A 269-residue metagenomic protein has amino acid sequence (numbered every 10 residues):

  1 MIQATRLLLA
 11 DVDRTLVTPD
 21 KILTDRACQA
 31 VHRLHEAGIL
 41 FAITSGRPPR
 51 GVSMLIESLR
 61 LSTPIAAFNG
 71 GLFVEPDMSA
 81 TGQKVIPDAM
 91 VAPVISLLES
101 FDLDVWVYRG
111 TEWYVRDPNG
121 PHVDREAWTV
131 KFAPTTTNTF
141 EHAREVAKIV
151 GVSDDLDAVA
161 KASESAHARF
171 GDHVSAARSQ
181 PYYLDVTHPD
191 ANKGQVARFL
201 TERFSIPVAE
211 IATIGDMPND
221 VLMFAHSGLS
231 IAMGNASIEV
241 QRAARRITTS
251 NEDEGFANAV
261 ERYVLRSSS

Functional and structural regions predicted by a protein language model:
I2-L7, L23-T24, T187-S269: Mg2+-dependent phosphoryl-transfer enzymes with acidic/Ser/Thr/Gly-rich catalytic loops
A4-P19: Asp-based phosphoryl-transfer active-site loop
R14, L34, S45, N69 (+4 more regions): Residue-level signal for inorganic ion chemistry
D20-V123: Active-site phosphate-binding/coordination module
A27, V52-I56, A162, A166 (+3 more regions): Hydrophobic packing residues within well-ordered alpha-helices of enzyme cores
L34, L98, H167-R169, V240: A generic structural signal for well-ordered alpha-helical segments
L59-L61, F68-N69, F170-D172, H226-S227 (+1 more regions): Short, structured coil segments at secondary-structure junctions
F101-I214, P218-H226, N235: Conserved acidic, metal-coordinating active-site core of Asp-based, Mg2+-dependent phosphoryl-transfer enzymes
